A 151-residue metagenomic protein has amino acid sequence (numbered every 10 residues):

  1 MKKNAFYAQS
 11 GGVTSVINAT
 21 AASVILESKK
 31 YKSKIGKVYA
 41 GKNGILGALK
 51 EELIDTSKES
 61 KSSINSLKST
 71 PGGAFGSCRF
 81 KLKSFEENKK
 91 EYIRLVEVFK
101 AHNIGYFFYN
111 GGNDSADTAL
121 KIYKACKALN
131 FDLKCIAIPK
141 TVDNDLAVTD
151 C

Functional and structural regions predicted by a protein language model:
M1, F6, K30-S33, N65-S69 (+2 more regions): Solvent-exposed alpha-helices and their adjacent loops that cap or buttress functional pockets in soluble metabolic
M1-E52: N-terminal phosphate-binding or glycine-rich loops at protein starts, especially the Walker A/P-loop of NTPases
N4-Q9, G105-D114: A short, small-residue-rich loop immediately preceding and capping a beta-strand
S10-G12, G41-L46, R79-F80, G112-N113 (+1 more regions): Short, ordered loop/turn segments at secondary-structure junctions
I17-N18, K50, T118-L120, A147: Short glycine-/acidic-enriched loop or helix-start segments at secondary-structure transitions that form or flank
T20-V24, N113-L133: Short Gly/Thr/Asp-enriched flexible loops that form oxyanion-binding sites at enzyme active sites
E51-G105, D114-S115, I138, V142 (+1 more regions): Glycine-rich oxoanion-binding loops at beta->alpha junctions
Y123-T149: Short, acidic/small-residue loops that bind anionic groups at enzyme active sites
